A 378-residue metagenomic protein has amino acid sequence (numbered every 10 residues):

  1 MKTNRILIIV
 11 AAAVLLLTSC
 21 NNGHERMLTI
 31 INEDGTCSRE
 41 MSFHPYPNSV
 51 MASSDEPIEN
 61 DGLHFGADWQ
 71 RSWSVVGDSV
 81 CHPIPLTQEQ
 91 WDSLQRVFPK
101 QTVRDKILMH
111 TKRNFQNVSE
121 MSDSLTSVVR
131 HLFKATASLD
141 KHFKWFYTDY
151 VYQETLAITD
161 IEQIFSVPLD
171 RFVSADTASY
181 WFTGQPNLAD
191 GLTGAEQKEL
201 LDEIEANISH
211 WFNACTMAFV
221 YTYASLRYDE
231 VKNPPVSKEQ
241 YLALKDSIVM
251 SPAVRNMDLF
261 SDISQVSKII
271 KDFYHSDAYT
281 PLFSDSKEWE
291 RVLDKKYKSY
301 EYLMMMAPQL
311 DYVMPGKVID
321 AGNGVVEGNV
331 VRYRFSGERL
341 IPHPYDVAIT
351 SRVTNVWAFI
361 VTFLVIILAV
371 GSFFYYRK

Functional and structural regions predicted by a protein language model:
M1-L7: Bacterial N-terminal signal peptides that target proteins for export
L7-I9, S174: Generic signature of intrinsically disordered, low-complexity, basic-rich segments and short cationic peptides
L16-S19: C-terminal motif of bacterial Sec signal peptides marking the signal peptidase cleavage site
N21-S93: Start-of-domain marker
A52-D55, H64-G66, S336, W357-I360 (+1 more regions): Glycine-rich loops and low-complexity Gly/Arg-rich segments that provide flexible linkers or classic glycine-based
Q70-I366: Mature, soluble, non-transmembrane domains
I367-K378: Juxtamembrane interface at the cytosolic side of transmembrane helices
